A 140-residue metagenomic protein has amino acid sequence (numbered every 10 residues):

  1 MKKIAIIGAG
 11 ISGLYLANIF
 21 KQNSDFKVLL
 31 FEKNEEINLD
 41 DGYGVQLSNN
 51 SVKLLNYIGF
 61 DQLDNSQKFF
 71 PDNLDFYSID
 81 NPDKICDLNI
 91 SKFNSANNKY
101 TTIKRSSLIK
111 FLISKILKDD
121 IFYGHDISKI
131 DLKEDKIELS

Functional and structural regions predicted by a protein language model:
M1-S12: Beta1/beta-strand and adjacent pyrophosphate-binding region of the FAD-binding site in flavoprotein oxidoreductases
I4, S48-S140: Conserved N-terminal helical subregion
I6, A17-F20, E32, L55: Short hydrophobic motif
I19-D41: Glycine-rich FAD pyrophosphate-binding loop
D40-G42, N98-K99: A detector of helix-start/N-cap boundary segments at the beginnings of structured domains
